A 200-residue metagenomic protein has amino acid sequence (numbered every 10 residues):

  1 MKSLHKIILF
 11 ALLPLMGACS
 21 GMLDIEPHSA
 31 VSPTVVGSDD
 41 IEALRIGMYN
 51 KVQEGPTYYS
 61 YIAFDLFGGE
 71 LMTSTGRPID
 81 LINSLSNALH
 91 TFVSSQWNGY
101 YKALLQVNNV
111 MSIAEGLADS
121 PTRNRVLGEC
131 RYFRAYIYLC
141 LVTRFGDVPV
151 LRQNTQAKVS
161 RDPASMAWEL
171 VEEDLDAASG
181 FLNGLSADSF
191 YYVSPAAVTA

Functional and structural regions predicted by a protein language model:
M1-G17: Sec-dependent bacterial lipoprotein signal peptides
A11-L12, V35, L175: N-terminal regions of proteins, emphasizing targeting and processing segments when present
P14, K51, G55, G69 (+1 more regions): Generic N-terminal helix/loop capping motif
C19-G68: Membrane-proximal, proline-rich intrinsically disordered regions
S38-D39, T73-A200: Structured, solvent-exposed acidic/aromatic patches
